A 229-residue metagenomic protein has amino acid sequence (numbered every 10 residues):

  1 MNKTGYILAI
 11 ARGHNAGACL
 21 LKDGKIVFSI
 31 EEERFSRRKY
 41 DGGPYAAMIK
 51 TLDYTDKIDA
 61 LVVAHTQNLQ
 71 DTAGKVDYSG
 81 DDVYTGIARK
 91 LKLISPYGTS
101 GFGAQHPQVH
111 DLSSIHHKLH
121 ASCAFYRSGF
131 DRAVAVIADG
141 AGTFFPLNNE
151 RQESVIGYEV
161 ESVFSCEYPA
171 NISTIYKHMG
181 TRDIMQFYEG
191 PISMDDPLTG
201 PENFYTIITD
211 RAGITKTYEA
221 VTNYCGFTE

Functional and structural regions predicted by a protein language model:
M1-E229: Short acidic/glycine-rich loops and adjacent helix/strand connectors that line catalytic pockets where negatively
